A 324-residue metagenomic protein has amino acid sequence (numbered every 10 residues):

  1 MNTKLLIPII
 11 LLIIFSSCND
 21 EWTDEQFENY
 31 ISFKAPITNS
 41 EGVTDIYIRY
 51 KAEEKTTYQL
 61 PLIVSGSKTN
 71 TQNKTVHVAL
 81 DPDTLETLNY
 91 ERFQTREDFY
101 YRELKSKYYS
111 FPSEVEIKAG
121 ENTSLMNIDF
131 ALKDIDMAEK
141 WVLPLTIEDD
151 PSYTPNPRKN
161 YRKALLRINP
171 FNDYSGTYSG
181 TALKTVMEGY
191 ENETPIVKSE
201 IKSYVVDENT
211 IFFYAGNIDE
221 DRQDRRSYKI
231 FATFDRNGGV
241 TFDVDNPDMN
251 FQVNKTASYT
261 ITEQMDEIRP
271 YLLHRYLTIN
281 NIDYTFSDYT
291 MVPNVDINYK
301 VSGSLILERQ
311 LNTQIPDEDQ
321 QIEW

Functional and structural regions predicted by a protein language model:
N2-I9: Sec-dependent signal peptide recognition, specifically the positively charged N-region followed immediately by
I14-S17: C-terminal motif of bacterial Sec signal peptides marking the signal peptidase cleavage site
N19-V115, L125, D129-V142, E148-W324: Intrinsically disordered, low-complexity regulatory regions in eukaryotic proteins
